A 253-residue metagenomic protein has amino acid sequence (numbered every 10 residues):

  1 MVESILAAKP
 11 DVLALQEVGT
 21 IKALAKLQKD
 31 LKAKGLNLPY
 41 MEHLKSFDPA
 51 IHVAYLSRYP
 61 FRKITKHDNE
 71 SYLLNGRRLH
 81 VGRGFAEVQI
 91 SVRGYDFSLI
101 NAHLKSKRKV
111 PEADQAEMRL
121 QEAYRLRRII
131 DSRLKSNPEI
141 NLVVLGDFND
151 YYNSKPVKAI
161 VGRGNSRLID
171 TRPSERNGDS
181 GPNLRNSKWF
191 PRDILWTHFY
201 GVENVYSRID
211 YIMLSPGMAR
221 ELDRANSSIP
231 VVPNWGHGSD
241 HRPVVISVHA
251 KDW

Functional and structural regions predicted by a protein language model:
V2-A7, A25-K29, A54, Q121-S132 (+1 more regions): Solvent-exposed, polar/charged alpha-helical surfaces in well-ordered, non-transmembrane soluble domains, broadly
I5, K9-L15: Proline-aspartate-enriched helix->loop->beta-strand connector
E17-K22, L79-H80, A113-Y124, Y151 (+1 more regions): Soluble non-cytosolic domains of exported or imported proteins
V18-S98, A102-L104: Structured beta-strand-rich core segments of catalytic domains in phosphoester-bond hydrolases
T20-K22, D48-A50, K107-K109, N149-K155 (+1 more regions): Active-site environment of divalent metal-dependent phosphoester hydrolases
H80, D131-L142, N149-W253: Metal-dependent phosphoester-hydrolase catalytic domains
F97, A113-R119, A123-L142: Domain-core and long-helix interface of multi-subunit machines
I100-Q115: Active-site His/acidic residue clusters
